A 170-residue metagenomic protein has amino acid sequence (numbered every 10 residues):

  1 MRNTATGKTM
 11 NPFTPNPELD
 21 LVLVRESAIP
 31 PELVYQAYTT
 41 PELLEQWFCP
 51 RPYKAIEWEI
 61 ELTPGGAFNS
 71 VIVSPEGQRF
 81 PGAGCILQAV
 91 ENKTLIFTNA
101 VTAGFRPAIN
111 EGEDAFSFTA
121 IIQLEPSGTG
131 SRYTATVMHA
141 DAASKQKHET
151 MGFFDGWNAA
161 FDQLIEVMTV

Functional and structural regions predicted by a protein language model:
M1-A55: Hydrophobic ligand-binding cavity/cleft-lining segments
E18-V24, P31, A67, P81 (+3 more regions): Intrinsic-disorder/low-complexity, polar/charged segments enriched in Ser/Thr/Lys/Arg/Asp/Glu/Gln
V22-L23, E42-P81, N92: Short beta-edge strand/loop motif at the mouth of beta-sheet-based domains
R25, E57-I60, G82-Q88, S117-P126: Hydrophobic/aromatic beta-strand elements that line small-molecule binding cavities or substrate pockets in beta-rich
P31-E32, E61-T63, L87-L95, Q123-R132: A short, structured loop/turn motif at beta-sheet edges
V34-Y35, L44, F68, I86 (+4 more regions): Hydrophobic pocket/interface hotspot
F68-S74, T98-A100, I109-N110: Short beta-strand segments that buttress and anchor functional surface loops
R106-D155: Beta-strand/loop substructures that line and gate deep hydrophobic ligand-binding cavities in soluble
